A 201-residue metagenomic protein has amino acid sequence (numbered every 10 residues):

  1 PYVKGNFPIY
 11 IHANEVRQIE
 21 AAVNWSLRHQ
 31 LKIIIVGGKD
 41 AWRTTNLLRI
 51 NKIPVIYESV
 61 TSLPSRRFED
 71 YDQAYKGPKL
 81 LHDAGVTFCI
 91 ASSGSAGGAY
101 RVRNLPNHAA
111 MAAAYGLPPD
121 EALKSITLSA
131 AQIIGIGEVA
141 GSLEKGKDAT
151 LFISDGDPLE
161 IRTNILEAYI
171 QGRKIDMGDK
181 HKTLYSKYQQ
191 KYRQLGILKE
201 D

Functional and structural regions predicted by a protein language model:
P1-A74, I134, D155, N164-T183: Active-site core of metal-dependent hydrolases
P8, R49, P54, E58-T61 (+3 more regions): His/Asp/Glu-enriched, well-ordered alpha-helical/loop segment that forms or immediately abuts the divalent-metal
D40-W42, R66-F68, V86-I90, L123-K124 (+2 more regions): Short C-terminal domain-edge/linker segments immediately following a structured domain
A96, A114, I170-D201: Extracellular/periplasmic ectodomains of large secreted or surface enzymes and adhesion receptors
S142-L143, L151, R162, A168 (+2 more regions): Short, charged/polar low-complexity linear motifs in solvent-exposed/disordered segments
P158: Small/polar (Gly/Ser/Thr/Ala-rich) solvent-exposed segments that form structured loops/beta-strands/short helices used
